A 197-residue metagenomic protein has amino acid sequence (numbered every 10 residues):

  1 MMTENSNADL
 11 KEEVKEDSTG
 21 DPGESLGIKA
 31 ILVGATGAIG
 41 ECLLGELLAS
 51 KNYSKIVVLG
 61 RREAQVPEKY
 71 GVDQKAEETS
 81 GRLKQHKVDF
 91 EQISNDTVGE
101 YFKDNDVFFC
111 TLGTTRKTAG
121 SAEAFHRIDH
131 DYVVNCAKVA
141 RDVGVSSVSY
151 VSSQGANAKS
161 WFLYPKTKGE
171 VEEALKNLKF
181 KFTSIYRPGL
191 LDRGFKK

Functional and structural regions predicted by a protein language model:
M1-I28, K69-E78: Eukaryotic N-terminal low-complexity, Ser/Thr- and Lys/Arg-rich leader segments that predominantly function as
E24-N52: N-terminal Rossmann NAD(P)H-binding glycine-rich loop of SDR-like oxidoreductase domains
A30, V72-N135, V139-D142: NAD(P)H-binding glycine-rich loop region in Rossmannoid oxidoreductase-like domains and their noncatalytic homologs
T36, R62, T114, A119-Y186: Conserved Rossmann-fold NAD(P)-dependent oxidoreductase catalytic core, especially the SDR/UDP-sugar
S54, D106-F109, S146, K181: Conserved acidic residues
L59-Q65: Short, polar loop motifs at secondary-structure junctions
Y186-D192: Conserved SDR Rossmann-fold cofactor-binding beta-strand/turn motif
R193-K197: NAD(P)-dependent short-chain dehydrogenase/reductase
